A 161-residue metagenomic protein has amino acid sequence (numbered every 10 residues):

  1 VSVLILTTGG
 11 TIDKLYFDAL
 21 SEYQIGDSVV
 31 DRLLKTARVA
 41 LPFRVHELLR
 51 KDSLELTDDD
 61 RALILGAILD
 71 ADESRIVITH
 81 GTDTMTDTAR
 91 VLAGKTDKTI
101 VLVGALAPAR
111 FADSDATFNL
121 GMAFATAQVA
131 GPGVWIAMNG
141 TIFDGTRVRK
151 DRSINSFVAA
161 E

Functional and structural regions predicted by a protein language model:
V1-E161: Active-site histidine-anchored catalytic micro-motif
